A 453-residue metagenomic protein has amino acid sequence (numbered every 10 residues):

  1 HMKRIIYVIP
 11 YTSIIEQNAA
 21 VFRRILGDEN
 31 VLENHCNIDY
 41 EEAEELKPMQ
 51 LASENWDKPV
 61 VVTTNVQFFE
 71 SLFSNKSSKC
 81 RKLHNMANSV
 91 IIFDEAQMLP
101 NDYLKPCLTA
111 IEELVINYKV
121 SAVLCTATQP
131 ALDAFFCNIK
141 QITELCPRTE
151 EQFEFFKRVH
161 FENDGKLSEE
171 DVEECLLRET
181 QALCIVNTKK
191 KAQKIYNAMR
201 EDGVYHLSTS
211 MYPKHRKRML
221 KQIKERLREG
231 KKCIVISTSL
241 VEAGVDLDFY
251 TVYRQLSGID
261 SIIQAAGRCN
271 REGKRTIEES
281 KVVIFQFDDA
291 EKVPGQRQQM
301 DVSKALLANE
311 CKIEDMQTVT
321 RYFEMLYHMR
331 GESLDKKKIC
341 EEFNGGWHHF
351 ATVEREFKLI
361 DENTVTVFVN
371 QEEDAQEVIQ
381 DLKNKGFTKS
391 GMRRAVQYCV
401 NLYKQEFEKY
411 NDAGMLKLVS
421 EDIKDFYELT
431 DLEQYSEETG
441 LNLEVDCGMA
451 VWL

Functional and structural regions predicted by a protein language model:
M2-L26, E33-I38, A131, K189: Conserved Walker A/P-loop ATP-binding site and its immediately adjacent core in helicase/helicase-like ATPase domains
K3-Y11, L124, Q181-N187, L207: Conserved RecA-like ASCE P-loop NTPase motor core of nucleic-acid helicases/translocases
L26-F73: Inter-Walker segment of RecA-like/P-loop motor cores
L32-K47, N187-K190, V204-K224, I236-E242: Conserved helicase motor
E54-N75, R226-E242, R254: Conserved two-lobed SF2 helicase motor
N65-F69, S77-N117: SF2 helicase catalytic motif II
V115, E170-E179, I185, K190 (+6 more regions): C-terminal helicase lobe and adjacent C-terminal extensions/tails of nucleic-acid helicase motors
C125-R178: Interdomain hinge/linker at the junction between the two RecA-like core domains of SF2 helicases
